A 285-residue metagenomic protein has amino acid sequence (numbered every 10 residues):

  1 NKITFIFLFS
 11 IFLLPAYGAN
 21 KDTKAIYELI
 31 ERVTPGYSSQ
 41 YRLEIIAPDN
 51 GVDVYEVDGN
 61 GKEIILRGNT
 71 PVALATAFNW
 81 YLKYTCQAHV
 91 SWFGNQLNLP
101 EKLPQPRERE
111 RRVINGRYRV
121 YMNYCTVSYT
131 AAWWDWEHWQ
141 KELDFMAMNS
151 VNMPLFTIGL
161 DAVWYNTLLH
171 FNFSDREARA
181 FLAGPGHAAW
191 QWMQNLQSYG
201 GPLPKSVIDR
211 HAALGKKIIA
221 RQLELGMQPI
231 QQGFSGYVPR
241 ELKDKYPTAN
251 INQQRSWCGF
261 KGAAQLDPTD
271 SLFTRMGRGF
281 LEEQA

Functional and structural regions predicted by a protein language model:
N1-L8: Sec-dependent signal peptide recognition, specifically the positively charged N-region followed immediately by
F9-Y17: Hydrophobic h-region of N-terminal signal peptides that target proteins for export in Gram-negative bacteria
A19-P35: Short N-terminal segments immediately surrounding and downstream of signal-peptide cleavage
A25-L29, A77, K141: Long, highly charged amphipathic alpha-helices
G36-Y37, E44-G51, D58-V72, T76 (+3 more regions): Aromatic-lined carbohydrate-binding surfaces of glycoside hydrolases
A88-W92: Conserved short beta-strand edge segments in small beta-sheet-based binding/regulatory domains
